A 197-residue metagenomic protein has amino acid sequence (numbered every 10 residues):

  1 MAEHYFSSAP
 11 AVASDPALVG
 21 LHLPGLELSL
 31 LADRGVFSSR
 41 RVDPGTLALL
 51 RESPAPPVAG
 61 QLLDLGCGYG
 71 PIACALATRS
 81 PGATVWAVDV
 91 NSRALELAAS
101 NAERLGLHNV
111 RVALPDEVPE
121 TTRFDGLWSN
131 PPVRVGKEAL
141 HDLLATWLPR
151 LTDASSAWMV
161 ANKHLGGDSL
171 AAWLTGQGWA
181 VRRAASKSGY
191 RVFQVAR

Functional and structural regions predicted by a protein language model:
M1-P24, R34-G35, S39: N-terminal auxiliary segments of SAM/dcSAM-dependent transferases
E3-D15, G167-R197: Class I S-adenosyl-L-methionine
A32-R51: Conserved SAM-binding loop and adjacent beta-strand
G45-S129: Conserved SAM/SAH cofactor-binding pocket of Class I
G126-E138: Glycine-rich phosphate-binding "P-loop"
V133-V135, N162-G167: Short "lid" loop at the C-terminus of a central beta-strand within the Rossmann-like core of SAM-dependent
H141-D153: A short glycine-rich, Lys/Arg-flanked "PGG" loop and its adjoining helix->strand segment in the class I
A154-A161: Conserved beta-strand signature within the Rossmann-like core of class I S-adenosyl-L-methionine
